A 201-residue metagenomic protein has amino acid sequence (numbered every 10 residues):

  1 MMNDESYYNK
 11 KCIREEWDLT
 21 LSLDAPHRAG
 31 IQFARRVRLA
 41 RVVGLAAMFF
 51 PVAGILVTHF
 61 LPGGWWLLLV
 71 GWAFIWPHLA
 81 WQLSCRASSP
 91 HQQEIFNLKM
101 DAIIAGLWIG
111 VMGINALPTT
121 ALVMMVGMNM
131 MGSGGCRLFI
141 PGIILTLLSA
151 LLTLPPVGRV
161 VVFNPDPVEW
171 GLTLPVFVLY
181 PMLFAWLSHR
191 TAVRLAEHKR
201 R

Functional and structural regions predicted by a protein language model:
M1-F33: Short, Lys/Arg-rich, polar N-terminal cytosolic tail immediately upstream of the first transmembrane signal-anchor
L21, L79-L83, L172-R201: Juxtamembrane or sensor-core-proximal signal-transducing alpha helices that couple sensory domains to cytosolic
A29-R36, R86-Q93, L138, V161-V168: Membrane-interfacial loop-to-transmembrane-helix junctions in polytopic alpha-helical membrane proteins
R38-N115, A121-G127, T146-L151: Hydrophobic transmembrane alpha-helices and their membrane-interface boundaries in multi-pass, membrane-anchored
F60-L61, R86, V111-N115, P156-N164 (+1 more regions): Membrane-interface elements of multi-pass transporters and channels
P77-R86, L107-G110, N129-P141, L152-V161 (+1 more regions): Juxtamembrane membrane-interface segments at transmembrane alpha-helix termini
P118-V123, R137-T146, N164: Hydrophobic alpha-helical membrane segments of integral membrane proteins
A150-L174: Interfacial aromatic-anchored transmembrane helix boundaries in multi-pass membrane proteins
